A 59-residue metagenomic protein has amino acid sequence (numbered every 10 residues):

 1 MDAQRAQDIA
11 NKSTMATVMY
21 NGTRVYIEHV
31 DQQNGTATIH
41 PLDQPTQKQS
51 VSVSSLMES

Functional and structural regions predicted by a protein language model:
M1-N21: N-terminal acidic leader/helix
N21-T23, G35: Charge- and polar-rich, low-complexity intrinsically disordered segments of small proteins and propeptides that act as
V25-H29: Short beta-strand-centered aromatic/proline hotspots
V30-T36: Short, conserved beta-turn/loop elements at beta-strand boundaries and strand-helix junctions
Q32, L42-Q44: Inter-blade boundary loops/turns of WD-repeat beta-propellers
A37-P41: SH3/SH3-like beta-barrel fold
T46-L56: A short macromolecule-binding patch
